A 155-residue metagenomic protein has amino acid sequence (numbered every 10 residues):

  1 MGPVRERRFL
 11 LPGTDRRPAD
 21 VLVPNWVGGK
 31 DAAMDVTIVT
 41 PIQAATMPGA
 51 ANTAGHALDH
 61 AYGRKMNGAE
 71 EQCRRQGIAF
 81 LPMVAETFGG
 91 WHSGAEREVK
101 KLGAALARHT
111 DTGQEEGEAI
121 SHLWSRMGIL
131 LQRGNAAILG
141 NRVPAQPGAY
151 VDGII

Functional and structural regions predicted by a protein language model:
P3-R17, V27-A32, I38-I155: Non-catalytic C-terminal interaction segments of nucleic acid-processing enzymes
D20: Catalytic-loop signature of eukaryotic-like protein kinases
